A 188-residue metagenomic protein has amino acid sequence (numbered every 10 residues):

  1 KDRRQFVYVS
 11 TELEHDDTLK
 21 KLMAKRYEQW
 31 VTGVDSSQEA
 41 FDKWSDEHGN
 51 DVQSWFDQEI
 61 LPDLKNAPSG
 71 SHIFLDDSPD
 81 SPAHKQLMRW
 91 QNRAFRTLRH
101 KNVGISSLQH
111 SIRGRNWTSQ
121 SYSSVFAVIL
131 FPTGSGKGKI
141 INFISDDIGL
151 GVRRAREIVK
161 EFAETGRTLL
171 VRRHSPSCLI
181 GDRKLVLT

Functional and structural regions predicted by a protein language model:
K1, S10-E14, Q53-R154: Conserved P-loop NTPase motor cores
K1-V31: Walker A/P-loop NTP-binding active-site region of P-loop NTPases, recognizing the glycine-rich GxxxxGKT/S
R4-F6, G70, T165-T168: Short, surface-exposed beta-edge/turn micro-motifs
V9-T11, Q29-K43, R154-F162: A generic structural motif
K21-K25, S121-Y122, E161: Short, conserved catalytic or adaptor-binding loops enriched in Gly and charged residues
T32-D35, S107, I129-L130, L170-R172: Structural signal for conserved beta-strand scaffold positions within catalytic alpha/beta enzyme cores
T32-L64: Short glycine-rich substrate-engagement loop in P-loop NTPases that contacts/grips substrate
V128, A163-T188: Conserved P-loop NTPase motor module
